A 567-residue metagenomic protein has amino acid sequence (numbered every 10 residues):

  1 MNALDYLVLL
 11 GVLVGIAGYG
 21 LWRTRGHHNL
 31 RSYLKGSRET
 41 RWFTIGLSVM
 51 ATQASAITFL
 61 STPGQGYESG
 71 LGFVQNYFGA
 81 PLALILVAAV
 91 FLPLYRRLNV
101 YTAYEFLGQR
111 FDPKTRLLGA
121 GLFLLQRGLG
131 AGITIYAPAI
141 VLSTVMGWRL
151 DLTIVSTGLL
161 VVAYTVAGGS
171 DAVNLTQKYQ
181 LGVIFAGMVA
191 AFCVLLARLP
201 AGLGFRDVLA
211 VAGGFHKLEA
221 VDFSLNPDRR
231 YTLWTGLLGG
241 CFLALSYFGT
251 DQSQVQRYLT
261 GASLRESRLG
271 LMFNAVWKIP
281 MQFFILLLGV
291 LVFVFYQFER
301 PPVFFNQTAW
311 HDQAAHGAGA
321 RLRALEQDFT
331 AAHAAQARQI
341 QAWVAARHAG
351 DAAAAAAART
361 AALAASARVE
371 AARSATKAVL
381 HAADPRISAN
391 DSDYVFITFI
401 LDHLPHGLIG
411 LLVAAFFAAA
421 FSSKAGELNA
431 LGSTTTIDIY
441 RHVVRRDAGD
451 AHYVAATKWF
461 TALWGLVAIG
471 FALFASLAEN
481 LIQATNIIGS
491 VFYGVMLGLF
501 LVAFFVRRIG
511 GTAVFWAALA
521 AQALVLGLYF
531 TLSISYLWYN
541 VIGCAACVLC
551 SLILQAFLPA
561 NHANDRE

Functional and structural regions predicted by a protein language model:
M1-E567: Membrane-embedded helix-loop-helix hairpins and adjacent transmembrane boundary segments in multi-pass transporters
